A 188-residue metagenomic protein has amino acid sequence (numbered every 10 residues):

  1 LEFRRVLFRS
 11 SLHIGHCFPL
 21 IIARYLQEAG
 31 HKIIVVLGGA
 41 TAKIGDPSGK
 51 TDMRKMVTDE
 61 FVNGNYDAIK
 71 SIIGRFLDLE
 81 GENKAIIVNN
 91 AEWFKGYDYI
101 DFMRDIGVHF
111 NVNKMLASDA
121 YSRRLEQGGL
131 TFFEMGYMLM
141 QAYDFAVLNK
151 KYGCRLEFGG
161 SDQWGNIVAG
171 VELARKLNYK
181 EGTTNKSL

Functional and structural regions predicted by a protein language model:
L1-L7: Short, small-residue-biased leader/transition segments that mark boundaries at the very start of proteins
F8-F18, F158-G159, Q163-G165: Glycine/serine-rich anion-binding loops at beta->alpha junctions that coordinate negatively charged ligand groups
I14-I34: Histidine-anchored nucleotide/phosphate-binding helix
L37-T41: Short glycine-enriched loops at secondary-structure junctions
K43-D46, G96: Switch/connector loops and helix/strand junctions flanking conserved nucleotide-binding motifs in nucleotide-processing
P47-N63: A charged helix-plus-loop insertion that forms the helical arch/lid used to bind and gate nucleic-acid substrates
T58-D59, N65, R75-L188: Divalent-metal (Mg2+/Mn2+/Ca2+)-assisted nucleotide/phosphate chemistry catalytic cores
